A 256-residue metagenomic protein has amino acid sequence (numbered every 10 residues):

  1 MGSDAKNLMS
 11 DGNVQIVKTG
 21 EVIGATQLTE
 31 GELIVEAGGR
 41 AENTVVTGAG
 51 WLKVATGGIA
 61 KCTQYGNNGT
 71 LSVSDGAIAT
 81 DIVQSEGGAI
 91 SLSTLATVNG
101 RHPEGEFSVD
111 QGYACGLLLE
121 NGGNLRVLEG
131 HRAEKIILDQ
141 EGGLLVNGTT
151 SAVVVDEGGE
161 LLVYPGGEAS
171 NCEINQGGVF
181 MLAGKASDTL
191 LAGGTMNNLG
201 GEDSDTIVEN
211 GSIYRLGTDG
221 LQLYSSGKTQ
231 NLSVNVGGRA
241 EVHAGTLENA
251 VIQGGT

Functional and structural regions predicted by a protein language model:
S3-K6, G12-V14, K18-G24, T29-L33 (+24 more regions): The right-handed parallel beta-helix/beta-solenoid scaffold, focusing on the short coil/turn and N-cap positions
G100: Short loop/helix-cap segments at secondary-structure boundaries that form the rim of catalytic
